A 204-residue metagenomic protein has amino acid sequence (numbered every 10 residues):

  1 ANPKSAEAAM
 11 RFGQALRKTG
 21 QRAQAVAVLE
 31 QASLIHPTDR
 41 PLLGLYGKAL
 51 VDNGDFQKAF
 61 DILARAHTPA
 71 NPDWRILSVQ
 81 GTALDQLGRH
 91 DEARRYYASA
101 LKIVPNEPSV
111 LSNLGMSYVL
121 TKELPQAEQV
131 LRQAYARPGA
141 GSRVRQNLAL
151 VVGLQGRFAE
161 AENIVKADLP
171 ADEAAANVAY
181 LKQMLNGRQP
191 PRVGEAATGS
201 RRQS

Functional and structural regions predicted by a protein language model:
N2, I35-H36, A66-A70, I103 (+2 more regions): Structural marker of alpha-solenoid helical repeat scaffolds
A6-E7, R40-P41, D73-R75, H90 (+3 more regions): Helix-start (N-cap) detector for alpha-helical repeat units in TPR-like alpha-solenoids, especially tetratricopeptide
R11, L45-Y46, V79, N113 (+1 more regions): Canonical tetratricopeptide repeat
P138, S142-V144, L148-S204: Terminal, low-structured helical/coil segments at or just beyond the last alpha-helical repeat
